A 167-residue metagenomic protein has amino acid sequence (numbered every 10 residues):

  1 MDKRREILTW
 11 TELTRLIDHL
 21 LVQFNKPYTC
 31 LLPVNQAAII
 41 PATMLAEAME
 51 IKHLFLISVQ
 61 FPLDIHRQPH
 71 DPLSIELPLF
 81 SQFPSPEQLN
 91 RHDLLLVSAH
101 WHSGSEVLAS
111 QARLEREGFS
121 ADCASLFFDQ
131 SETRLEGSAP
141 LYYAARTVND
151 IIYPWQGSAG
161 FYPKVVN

Functional and structural regions predicted by a protein language model:
M1-N167: PRPP-associated nucleotide enzymes
